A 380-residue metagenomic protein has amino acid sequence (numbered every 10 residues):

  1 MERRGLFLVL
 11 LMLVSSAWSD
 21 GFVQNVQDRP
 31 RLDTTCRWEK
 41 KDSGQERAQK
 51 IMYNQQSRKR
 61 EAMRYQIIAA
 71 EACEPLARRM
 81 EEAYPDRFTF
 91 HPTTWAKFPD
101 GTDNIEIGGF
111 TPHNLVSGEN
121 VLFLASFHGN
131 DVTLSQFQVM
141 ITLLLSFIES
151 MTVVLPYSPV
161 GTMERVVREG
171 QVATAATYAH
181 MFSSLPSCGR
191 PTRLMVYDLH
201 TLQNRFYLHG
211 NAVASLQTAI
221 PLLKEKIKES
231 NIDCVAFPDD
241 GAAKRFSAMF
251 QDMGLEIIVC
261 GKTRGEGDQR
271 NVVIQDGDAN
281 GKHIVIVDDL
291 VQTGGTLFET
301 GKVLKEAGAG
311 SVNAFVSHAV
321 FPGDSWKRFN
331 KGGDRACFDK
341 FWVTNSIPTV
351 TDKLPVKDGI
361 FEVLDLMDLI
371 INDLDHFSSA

Functional and structural regions predicted by a protein language model:
G5-S16: Cleavable N-terminal signal peptides of Sec/SRP-targeted secreted and luminal proteins
D20-A380: PRPP-associated nucleotide enzymes
